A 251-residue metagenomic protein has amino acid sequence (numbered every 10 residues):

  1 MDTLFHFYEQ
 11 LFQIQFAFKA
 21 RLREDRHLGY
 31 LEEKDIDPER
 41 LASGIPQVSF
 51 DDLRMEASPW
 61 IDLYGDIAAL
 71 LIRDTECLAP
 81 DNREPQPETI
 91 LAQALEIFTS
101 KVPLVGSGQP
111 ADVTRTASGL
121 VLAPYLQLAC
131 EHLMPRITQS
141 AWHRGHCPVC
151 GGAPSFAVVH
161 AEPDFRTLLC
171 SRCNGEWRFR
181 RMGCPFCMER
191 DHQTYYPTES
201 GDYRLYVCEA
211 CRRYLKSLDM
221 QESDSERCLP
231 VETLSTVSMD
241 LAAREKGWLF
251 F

Functional and structural regions predicted by a protein language model:
M1-M134: N-terminal alpha-helical interaction blocks
L11, L122, C147-C150, C170 (+2 more regions): Generic structural hydrophobic/aromatic packing signal, biased to beta-strands
V48, C77-P80, L104, Q139-H143 (+2 more regions): Hydrophobic transmembrane signal anchors and adjacent membrane-proximal interface regions, especially in viral
T114-H132, Q139-T167, R178-Q193: Short, charged low-complexity linear segments at domain edges
A157-T236: Accessory, usually C-terminal, subdomains that scaffold auxiliary metal cofactors
L229-F251: Hydrophobic, glycine-enriched assembly/anchoring segments
